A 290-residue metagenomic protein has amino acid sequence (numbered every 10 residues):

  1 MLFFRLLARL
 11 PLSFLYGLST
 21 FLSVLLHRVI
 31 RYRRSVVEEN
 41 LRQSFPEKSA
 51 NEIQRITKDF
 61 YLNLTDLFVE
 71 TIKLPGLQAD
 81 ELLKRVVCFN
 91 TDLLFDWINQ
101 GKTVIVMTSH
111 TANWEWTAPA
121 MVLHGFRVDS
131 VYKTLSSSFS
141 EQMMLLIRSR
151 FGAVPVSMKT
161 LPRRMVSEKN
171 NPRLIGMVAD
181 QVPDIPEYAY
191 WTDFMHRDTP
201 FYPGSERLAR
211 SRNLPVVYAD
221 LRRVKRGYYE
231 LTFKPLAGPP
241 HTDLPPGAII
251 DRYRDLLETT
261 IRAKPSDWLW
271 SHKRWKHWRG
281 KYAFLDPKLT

Functional and structural regions predicted by a protein language model:
M1-T108, E141-M144, G152: Membrane-anchoring hydrophobic helices of lipid-metabolizing enzymes
L2, V36, D92, W116 (+4 more regions): Short Gly/charged-rich anion-binding patches and loops
L10, S44-F45, H124, F151 (+2 more regions): Residues at alpha-helix termini
H27, L83, M107, K133-T134 (+3 more regions): A generic secondary-structure micro-motif detector that highlights 1-2 residue hydrophobic/ambivalent hotspots embedded
R55-K58, D96-I98, L123, K159-T290: Non-catalytic C-terminal accessory region of glycerolipid acyltransferases and related lyso-lipid remodeling enzymes
D66, Q100-T160, D184-Y190: Catalytic core of membrane glycerolipid acyltransferases/transacylases, capturing the structured, soluble-facing
K84-V87, S137, P155-M158, D198-T199 (+1 more regions): A conditional alpha-helix N-cap/helix-loop micro-motif detector
